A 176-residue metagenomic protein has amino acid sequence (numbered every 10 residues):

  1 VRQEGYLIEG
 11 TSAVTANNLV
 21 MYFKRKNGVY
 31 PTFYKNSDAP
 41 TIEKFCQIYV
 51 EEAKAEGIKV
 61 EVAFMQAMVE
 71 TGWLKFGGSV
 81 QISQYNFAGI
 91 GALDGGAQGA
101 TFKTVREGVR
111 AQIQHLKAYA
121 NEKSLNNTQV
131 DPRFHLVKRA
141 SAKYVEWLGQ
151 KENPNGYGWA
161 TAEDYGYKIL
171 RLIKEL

Functional and structural regions predicted by a protein language model:
V1-M65, V69-L176: Catalytic cores of secreted/periplasmic lytic hydrolases that degrade extracellular macromolecules
